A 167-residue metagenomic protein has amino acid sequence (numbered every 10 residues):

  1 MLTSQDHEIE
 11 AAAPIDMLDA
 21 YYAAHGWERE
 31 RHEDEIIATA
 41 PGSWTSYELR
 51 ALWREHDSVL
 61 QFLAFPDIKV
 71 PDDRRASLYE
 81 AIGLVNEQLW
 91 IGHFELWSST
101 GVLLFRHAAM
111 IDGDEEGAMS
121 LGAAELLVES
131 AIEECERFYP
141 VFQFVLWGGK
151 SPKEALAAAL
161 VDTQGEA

Functional and structural regions predicted by a protein language model:
M1-M17, F65-I68: Terminal, regulation- and interaction-focused segments at domain boundaries
Q5-D6, L63-P71, G117-S120, A124: Short histidine-centered catalytic/ligand-binding loop motif
A20, A24-F62, D67: Ser/Thr-rich, low-complexity intrinsically disordered terminal regions
I36-I37, G101-H107: A generic structural motif
F65-L104: Short, internal acidic amphipathic alpha-helical interface segments that mediate docking to partner proteins
W90-H93, W97, F138-K150: Long, hydrophobic, amphipathic alpha-helical segments used as structural scaffolds
A108-F142: Long, amphipathic alpha-helical coupling/dimerization segments that relay conformational signals between
Q143-A167: Short, highly charged C-terminal tails/helix-capping segments
